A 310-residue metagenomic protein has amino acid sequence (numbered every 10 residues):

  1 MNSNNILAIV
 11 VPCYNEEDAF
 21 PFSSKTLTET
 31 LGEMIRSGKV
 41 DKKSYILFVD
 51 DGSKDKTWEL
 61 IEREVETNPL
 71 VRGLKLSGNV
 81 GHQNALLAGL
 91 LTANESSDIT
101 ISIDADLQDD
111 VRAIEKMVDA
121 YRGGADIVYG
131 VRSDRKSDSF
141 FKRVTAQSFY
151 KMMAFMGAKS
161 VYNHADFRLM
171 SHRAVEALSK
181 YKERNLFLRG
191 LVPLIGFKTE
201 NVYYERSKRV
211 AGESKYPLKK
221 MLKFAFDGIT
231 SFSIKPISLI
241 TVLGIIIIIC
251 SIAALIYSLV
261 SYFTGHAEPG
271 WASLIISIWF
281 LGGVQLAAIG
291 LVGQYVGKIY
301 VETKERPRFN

Functional and structural regions predicted by a protein language model:
M1-S139: Structured catalytic core of nucleotide-sugar glycosyltransferases
N2-I6, R189-N310: Hydrophobic helical membrane-anchoring modules
N2-N4, D41, Y162, M170 (+1 more regions): A generic fold-level signal
P12, T30, E64, L76 (+7 more regions): Amphipathic alpha-helical segments that mediate coupling or scaffolding at interfaces
N15, R168-S171, G244, G283: Residue-level detector of functionally special positions within alpha-helical transmembrane segments of multi-pass
E29, E33, R63, T67 (+8 more regions): Conserved amphipathic alpha-helical interaction elements at protein-protein interfaces in regulatory, energy-coupling
L70, L74-G78, H82-T92, V111-L188 (+1 more regions): Acceptor/aglycone-binding surface of glycosyltransferases and processive sugar-polymer synthases
